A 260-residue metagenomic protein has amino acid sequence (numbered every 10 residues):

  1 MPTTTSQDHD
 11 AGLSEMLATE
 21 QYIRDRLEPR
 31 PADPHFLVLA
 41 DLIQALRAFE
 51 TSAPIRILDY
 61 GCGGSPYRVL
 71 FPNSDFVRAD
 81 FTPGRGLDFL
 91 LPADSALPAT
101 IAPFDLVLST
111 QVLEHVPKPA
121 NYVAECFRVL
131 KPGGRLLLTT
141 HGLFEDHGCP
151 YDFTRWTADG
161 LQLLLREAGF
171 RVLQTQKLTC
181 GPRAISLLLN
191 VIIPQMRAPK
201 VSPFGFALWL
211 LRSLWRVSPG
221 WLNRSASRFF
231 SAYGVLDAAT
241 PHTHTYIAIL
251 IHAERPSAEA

Functional and structural regions predicted by a protein language model:
M1-A102, L106-L108, H242-L250, E254-A260: Conserved N-terminal segment of class I S-adenosyl-L-methionine
S65, V112, L178-C180: Flexible loop residues that form catalytic and substrate-binding hotspots at small-molecule/glycan-binding clefts
P72, P117, K131: Short conserved AdoMet
N73-F76, D94-S95, A124-V129, T154-W156: Glycine-rich, phosphate-binding/catalytic loops in enzymes
A96, E114, E145: Glycine-/small-residue-rich active-site loops that bind phosphorylated ligands and cofactors
D105-P117: A short SAM/SAH-binding and catalytic strip from SAM-dependent methyltransferases
P117-N121, E125, R135-E259: S-adenosyl-L-methionine-dependent methyltransferase catalytic module, highlighting the catalytic core
